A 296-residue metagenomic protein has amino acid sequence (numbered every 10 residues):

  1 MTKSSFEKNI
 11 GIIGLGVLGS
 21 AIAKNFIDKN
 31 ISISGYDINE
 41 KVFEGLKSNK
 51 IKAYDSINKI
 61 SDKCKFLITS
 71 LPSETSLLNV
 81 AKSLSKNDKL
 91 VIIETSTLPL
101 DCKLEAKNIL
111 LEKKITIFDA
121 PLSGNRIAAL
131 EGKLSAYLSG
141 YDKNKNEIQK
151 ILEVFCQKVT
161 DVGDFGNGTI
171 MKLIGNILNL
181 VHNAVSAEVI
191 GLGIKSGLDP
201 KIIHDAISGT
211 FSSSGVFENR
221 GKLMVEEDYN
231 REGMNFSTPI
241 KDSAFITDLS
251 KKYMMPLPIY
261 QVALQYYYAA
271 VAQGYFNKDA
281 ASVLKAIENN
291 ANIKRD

Functional and structural regions predicted by a protein language model:
M1-F66, S70, K89-L90, R126: NAD(P)+-binding Rossmann beta1-loop-alpha1 motif at the extreme N-terminus of oxidoreductases
I33, A53, T116-F118, V159 (+2 more regions): Hydrophobic beta-strand scaffold residues
K50-Y54, K86-N87, L111-E112, S135-S139 (+2 more regions): Short, hinge-like loop/turn segments at secondary-structure boundaries
I57-I115: Rossmann-fold NAD(P) dinucleotide-binding segment
L98-N176: Rossmann-fold dinucleotide-binding core
N167-A291: Helical "substrate-binding/catalytic lid" subdomain of Rossmann-like NAD(P)-dependent dehydrogenases/reductases
